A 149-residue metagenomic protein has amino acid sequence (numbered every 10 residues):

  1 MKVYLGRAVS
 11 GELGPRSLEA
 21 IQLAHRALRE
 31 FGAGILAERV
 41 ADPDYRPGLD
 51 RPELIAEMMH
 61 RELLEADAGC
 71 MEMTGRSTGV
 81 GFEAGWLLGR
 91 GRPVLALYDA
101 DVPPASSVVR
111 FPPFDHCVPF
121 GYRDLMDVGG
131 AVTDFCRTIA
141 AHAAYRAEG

Functional and structural regions predicted by a protein language model:
M1-G149: Conserved catalytic or regulatory cores that recognize and/or transform ribose-phosphate-containing ligands
